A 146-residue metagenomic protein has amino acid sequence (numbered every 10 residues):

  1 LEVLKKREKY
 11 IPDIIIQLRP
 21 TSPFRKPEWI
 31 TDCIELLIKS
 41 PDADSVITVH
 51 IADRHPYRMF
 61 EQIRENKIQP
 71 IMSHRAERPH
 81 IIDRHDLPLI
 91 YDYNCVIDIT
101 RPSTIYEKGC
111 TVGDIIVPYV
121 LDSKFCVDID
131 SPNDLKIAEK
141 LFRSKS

Functional and structural regions predicted by a protein language model:
L1-E8: Glycine/small-residue-rich loop that forms an oxyanion/phosphate-binding "nest" at active or ligand-binding sites
E2, E35, K140-S144: Short, well-ordered alpha-helices that flank and scaffold nucleotide-derived cofactor binding pockets
I11, P23-I115: Conserved core of the sugar-phosphate nucleotidyltransferase
I15: Short aromatic/hydrophobic "clamp" motif used to bind/position activated sugar donors
L18: Catalytic metal- and UDP-sugar-binding loop of GT-A-like glycosyltransferases, i.e., residues flanking the conserved
P118-V120, K124-S146: Hydrophobic helical membrane-anchoring modules
